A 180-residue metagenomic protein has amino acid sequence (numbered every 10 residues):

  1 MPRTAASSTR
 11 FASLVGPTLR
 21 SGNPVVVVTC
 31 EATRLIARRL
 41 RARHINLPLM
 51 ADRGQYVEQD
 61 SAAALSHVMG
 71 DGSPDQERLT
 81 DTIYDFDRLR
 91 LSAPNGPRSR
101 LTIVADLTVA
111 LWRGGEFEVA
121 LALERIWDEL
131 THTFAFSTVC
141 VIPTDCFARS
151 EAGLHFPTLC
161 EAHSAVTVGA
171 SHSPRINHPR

Functional and structural regions predicted by a protein language model:
M1-R180: Non-catalytic regulatory/interaction regions at protein termini and inter-domain linkers
